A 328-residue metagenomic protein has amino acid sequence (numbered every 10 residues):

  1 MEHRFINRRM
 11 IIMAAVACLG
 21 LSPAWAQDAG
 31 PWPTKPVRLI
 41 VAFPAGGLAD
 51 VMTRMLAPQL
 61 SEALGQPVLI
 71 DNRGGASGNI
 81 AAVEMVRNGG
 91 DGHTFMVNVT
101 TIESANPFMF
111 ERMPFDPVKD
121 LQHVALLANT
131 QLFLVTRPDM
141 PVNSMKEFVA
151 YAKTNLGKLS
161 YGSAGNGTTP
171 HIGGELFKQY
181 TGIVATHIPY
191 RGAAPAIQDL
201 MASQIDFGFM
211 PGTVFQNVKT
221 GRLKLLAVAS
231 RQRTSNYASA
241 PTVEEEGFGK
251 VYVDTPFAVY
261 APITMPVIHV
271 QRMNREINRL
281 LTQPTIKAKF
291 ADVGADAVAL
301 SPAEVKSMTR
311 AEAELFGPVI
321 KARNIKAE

Functional and structural regions predicted by a protein language model:
I6-I12: N-terminal export leaders
A15-L19: Hydrophobic helical h-region of N-terminal Sec-dependent signal peptides in bacterial secretory/periplasmic proteins
W25-K119, K158, N166, Y180-M210 (+3 more regions): N-terminal (or domain-start) structured segment
W32-P36, Y180, K219, V267-E328: An extracytoplasmic/periplasmic, membrane-proximal ligand-sensing/linker region
V37-L39, G46, T53, I70 (+14 more regions): Residue-level signal for nonpolar/aromatic packing positions in well-ordered secondary structure
R87-H93, F108-P195, V243-E245, P256-K289: Hinge/capping helix and adjacent helix->loop/strand transition within the periplasmic-binding protein
D116-L126, G162, V184-I188, D206 (+2 more regions): Short beta-strand->loop
